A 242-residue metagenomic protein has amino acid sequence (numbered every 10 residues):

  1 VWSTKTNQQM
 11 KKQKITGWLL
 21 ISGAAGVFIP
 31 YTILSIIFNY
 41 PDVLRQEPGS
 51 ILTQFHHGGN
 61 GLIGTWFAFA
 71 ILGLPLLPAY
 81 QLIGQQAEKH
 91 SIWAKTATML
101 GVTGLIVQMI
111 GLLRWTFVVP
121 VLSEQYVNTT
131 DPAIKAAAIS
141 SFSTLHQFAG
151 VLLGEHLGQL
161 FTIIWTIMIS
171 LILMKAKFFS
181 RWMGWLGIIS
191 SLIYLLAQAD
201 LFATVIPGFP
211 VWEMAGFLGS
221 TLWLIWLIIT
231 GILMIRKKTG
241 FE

Functional and structural regions predicted by a protein language model:
N7-E242: Hydrophobic, aromatic-enriched alpha-helical segments typical of multi-pass transmembrane helices
